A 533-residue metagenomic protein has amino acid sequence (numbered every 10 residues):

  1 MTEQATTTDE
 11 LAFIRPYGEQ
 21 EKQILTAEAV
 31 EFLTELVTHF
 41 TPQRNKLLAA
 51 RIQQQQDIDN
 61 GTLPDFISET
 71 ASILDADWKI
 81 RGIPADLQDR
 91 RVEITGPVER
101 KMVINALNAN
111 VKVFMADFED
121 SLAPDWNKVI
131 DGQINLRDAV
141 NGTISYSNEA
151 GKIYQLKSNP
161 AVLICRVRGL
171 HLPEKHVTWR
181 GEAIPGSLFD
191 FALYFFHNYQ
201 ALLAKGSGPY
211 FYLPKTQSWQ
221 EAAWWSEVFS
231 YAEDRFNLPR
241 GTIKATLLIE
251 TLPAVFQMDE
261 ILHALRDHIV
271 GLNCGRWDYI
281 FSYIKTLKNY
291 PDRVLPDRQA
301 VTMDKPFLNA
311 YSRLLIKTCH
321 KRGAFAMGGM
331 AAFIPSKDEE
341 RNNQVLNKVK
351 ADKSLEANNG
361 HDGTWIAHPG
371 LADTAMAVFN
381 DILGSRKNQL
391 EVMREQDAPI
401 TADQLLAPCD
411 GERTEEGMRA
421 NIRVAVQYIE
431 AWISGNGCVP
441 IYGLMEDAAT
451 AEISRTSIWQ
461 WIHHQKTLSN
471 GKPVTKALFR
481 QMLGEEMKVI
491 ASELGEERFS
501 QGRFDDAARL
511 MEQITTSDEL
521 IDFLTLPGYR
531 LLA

Functional and structural regions predicted by a protein language model:
E3-Y17, E21-E35, H39, P64-A76 (+5 more regions): Conserved alpha/beta-domain cores
T41-D75: An N-cap/entry alpha-helix motif that binds or orients negatively charged groups
K79: Phosphate-rich ligand and nucleic-acid binding surfaces
L107-A109: Alpha-helix C-terminal capping segments
V111-K152: Hydrophobic or amphipathic alpha-helical targeting/insertion segments
